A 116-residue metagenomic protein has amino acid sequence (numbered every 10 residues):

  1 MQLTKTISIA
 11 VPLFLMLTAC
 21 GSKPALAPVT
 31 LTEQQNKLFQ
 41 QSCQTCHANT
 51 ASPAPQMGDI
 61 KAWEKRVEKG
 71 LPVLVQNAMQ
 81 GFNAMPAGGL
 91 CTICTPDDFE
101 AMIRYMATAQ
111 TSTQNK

Functional and structural regions predicted by a protein language model:
M1-I9: Bacterial N-terminal signal peptides that target proteins for export
K5-T6, A27-Q34: Short, intrinsically disordered, charge-biased short linear motifs at domain edges
C20-P24: Bacterial signal peptide processing site
E33-Q40, T108, S112: Short sequence/structural segments immediately N-terminal
N36, A48-Q76: Gly/Gly-Pro-rich "capping" loops immediately C-terminal to redox-active cysteine motifs in periplasmic/lumenal
F39-N49, M102, M106: The canonical Cys-X-X-Cys-His
P55-Q56, N77-E100, M106-Q110, Q114-K116: Axial heme c-ligation environment in periplasmic c-type cytochrome domains
